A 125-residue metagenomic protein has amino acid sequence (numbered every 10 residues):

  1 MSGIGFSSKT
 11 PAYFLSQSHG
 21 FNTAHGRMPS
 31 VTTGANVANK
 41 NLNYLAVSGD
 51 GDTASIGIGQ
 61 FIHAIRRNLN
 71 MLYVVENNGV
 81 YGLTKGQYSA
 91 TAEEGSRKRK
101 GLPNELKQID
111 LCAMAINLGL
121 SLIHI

Functional and structural regions predicted by a protein language model:
M1: Short glycine-rich phosphate-binding loop at a beta-alpha junction
F6-V80: Thiamine diphosphate
A12-G34, R97-S121: Short secondary-structure boundary segments
R66-G119: Phosphate/pyrophosphate-binding betaalpha-module
I123-I125: Conserved small/polar residues in nucleotide/adenosyl-binding loops
